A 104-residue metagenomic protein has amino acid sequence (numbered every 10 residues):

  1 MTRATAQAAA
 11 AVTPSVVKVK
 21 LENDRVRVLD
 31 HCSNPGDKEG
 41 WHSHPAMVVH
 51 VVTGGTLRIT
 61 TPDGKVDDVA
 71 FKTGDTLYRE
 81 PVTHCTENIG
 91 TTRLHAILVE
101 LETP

Functional and structural regions predicted by a protein language model:
A6-A8: Boundary at the C-terminal end of the N-terminal hydrophobic targeting segment
A11, S15-L21: Local beta-strand/beta-hairpin segments that build beta-sheet-rich folds
L21-E22, D63-P81: Short acidic-glycine-tyrosine-enriched beta hairpin
H31, K38-S43, T60, D68-V69 (+1 more regions): Short histidine-centered beta-strand/loop micro-motifs that create catalytic or ligand/metal-coordination sites
G36, G54, T73-G74: Loop/turn positions that initiate beta-strands
G36-E39, L77-E87: Histidine-centered metal-chelating micro-motifs
H44-D63: Glycine- and acidic-residue-biased ligand/ion/polar-headgroup-sensing regions
G54, P81-P104: Ligand-binding loop in jelly-roll beta-barrel domains
